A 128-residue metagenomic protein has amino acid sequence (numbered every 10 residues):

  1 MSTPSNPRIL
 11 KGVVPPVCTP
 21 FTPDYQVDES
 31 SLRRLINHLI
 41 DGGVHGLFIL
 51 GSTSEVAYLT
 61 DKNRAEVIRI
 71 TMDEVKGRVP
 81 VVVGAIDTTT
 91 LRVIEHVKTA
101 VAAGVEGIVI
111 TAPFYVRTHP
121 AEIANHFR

Functional and structural regions predicted by a protein language model:
S2-P15, P20-R128: Active-site beta->alpha loop and helix N-cap motifs at the rims of alpha/beta catalytic domains
